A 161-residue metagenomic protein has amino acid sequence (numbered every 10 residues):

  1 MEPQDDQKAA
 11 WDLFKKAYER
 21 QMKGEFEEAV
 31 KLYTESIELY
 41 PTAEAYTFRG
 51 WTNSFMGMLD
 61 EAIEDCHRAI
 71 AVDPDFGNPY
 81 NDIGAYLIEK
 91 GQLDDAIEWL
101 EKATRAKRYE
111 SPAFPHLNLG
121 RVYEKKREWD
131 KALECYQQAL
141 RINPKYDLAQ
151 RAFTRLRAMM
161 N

Functional and structural regions predicted by a protein language model:
M1-D12, A106-E110: TPR-adjacent "capping" and linker segments in tetratricopeptide-repeat scaffold/adaptor proteins
Q7-E44, F48, F55: Alpha-helical segment of the N-proximal tetratricopeptide repeat
F14-M22, T47-F55, N78-I88, F114-R121 (+1 more regions): Conserved alpha-helical positions within TPR/SEL1-like repeat arrays
M22-L32, M56-R68, K90-R105, K126-C135 (+1 more regions): Structural signature of tandem alpha-helical TPR/SEL1-like repeats, specifically the intra-repeat loop/turn
I37, I70, T104-A106, L140 (+1 more regions): A conserved position within tetratricopeptide repeats
Y40-P41, P74, R108-E110, P144: Short coil turns that delineate tetratricopeptide repeat
E64-G91: Helix-adjacent hinge/juxtasegments
K125, Q137-F153: Solenoidal tandem-repeat scaffolds enriched in leucines and small polar residues
